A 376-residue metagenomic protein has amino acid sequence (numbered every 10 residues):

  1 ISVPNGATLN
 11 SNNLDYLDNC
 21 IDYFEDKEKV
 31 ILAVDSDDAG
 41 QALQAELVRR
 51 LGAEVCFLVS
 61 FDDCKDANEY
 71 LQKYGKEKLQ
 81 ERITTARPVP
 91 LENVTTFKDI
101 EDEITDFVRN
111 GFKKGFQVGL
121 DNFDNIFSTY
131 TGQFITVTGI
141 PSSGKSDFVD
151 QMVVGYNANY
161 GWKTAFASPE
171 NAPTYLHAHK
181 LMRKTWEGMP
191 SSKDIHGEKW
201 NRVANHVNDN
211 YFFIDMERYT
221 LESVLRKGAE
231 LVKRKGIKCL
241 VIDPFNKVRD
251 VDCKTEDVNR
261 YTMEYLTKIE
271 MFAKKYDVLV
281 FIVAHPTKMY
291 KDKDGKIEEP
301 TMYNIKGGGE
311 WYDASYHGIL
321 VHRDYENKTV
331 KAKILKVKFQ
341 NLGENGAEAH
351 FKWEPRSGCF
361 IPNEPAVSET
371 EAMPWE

Functional and structural regions predicted by a protein language model:
I1-D102: TOPRIM fold recognition
G6-A7, P190-S192, F212-R218, R249-M263 (+1 more regions): Flexible beta-alpha connector loops of hexameric P-loop NTPases
I21-D22, L225-I237, M271-Y276, M289-E376: C-terminal regions of RecA-like/P-loop NTPase motor modules
D26, L51, Y160, K235 (+1 more regions): Helix C-cap/helix->beta junction micro-motif
K29, K163, D277-L279: Proline-centered loop/turn at the N-terminus of a beta-strand
E92-E187, W375-E376: The Walker A/P-loop phosphate-binding site
D124, N159-G236, D250, A347-H350: Cytosolic-facing regulatory segments adjacent to core modules
V241-I242, V278-H285: Structural recognition of the conserved hydrophobic beta-strand(s) that form the central parallel beta-sheet of P-loop
